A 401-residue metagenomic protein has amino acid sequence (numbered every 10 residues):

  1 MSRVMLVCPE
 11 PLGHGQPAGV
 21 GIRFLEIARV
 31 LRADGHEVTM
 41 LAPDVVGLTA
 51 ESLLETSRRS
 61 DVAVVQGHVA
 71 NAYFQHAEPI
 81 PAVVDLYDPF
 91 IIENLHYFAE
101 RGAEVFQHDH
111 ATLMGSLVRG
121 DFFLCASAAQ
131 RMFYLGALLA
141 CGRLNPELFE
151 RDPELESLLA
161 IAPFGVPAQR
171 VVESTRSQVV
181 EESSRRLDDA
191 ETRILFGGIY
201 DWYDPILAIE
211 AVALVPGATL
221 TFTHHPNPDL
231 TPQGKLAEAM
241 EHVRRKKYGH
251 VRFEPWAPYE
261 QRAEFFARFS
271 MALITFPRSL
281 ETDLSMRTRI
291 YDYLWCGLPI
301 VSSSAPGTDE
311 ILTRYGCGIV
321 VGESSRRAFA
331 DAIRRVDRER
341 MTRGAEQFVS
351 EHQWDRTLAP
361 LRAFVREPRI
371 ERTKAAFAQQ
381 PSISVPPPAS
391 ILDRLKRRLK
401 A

Functional and structural regions predicted by a protein language model:
M1-D44, E210-G217, L395, L399-A401: N-terminal subdomain of nucleotide-sugar transferases
L6-V7, V166-R170, S183-D204, A208-H224: Conserved donor-binding/catalytic core segment of Leloir-type glycosyltransferases
G19, S324, D337-K374, A378-P387: A charged, aromatic-enriched C-terminal amphipathic alpha-helix characteristic of glycosyltransferases across folds
A77-E100, V105-Q107, L117, L124-C125: Active-site proximal beta-strand in glycosyltransferases
A103-F123, R131, A140, E147-P153: Membrane-proximal helix-turn-helix segments that form the acceptor-binding/catalytic region of lipid-linked
Y203, P258-F265, A272-Y291, S302-E310: Nucleotide-sugar-dependent
H224, Q233-F266: Nucleotide-activated donor-binding/catalytic signature segment of Leloir-type glycosyltransferases, i.e., the conserved
D309-R335: Change "using UDP/GDP/dTDP sugars" to "using nucleotide sugars
